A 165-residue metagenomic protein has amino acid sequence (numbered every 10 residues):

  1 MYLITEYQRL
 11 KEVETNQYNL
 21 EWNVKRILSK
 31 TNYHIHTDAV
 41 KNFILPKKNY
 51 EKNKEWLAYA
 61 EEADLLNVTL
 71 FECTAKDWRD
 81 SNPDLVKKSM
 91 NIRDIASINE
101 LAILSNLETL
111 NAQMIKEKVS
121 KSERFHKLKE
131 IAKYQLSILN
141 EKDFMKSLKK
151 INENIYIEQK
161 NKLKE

Functional and structural regions predicted by a protein language model:
M1-E165: Positively charged, phosphate-engaging catalytic surfaces used for nucleic-acid and nucleotide handling
